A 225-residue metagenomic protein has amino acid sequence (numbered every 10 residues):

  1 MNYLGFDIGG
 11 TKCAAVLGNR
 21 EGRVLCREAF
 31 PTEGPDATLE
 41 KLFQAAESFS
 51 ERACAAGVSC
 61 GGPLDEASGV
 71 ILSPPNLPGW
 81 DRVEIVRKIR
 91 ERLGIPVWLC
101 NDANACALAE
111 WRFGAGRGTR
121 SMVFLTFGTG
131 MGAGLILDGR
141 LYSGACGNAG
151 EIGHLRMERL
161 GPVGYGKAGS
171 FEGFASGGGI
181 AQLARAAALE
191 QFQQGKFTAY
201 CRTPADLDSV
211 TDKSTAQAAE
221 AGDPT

Functional and structural regions predicted by a protein language model:
M1-L4: Extreme N-terminal starter segment of soluble prokaryotic enzymes
D7, D102, G128: Active-site glycine-centered loops adjacent to acidic/histidine catalytic or metal-binding residues that shape
T11: Conserved Rossmann-like nucleotide-cofactor binding loop
V16-R20, C26-E28, E33-A37, W98 (+1 more regions): Glycine/GP-enriched mid-protein hinge/lid loop-to-helix segment characteristic of carbohydrate kinases
N19-R20, C26, S59-G62, E66-A67: Short, conserved active-site loops that position catalytic residues or coordinate cofactors/metal ions across diverse
P35-F43, E47, C54-A55, D65-V123: Glycine-rich phosphate-binding loop and adjoining helix at the ATP-binding site of ATP-dependent phosphoryl-transfer
S59-C60, S73, F127, S176: A secondary-structure boundary/capping signal
C60, A67, N101, L137-D138: A cytosolic small-molecule/anion-sensing beta-strand core signal
